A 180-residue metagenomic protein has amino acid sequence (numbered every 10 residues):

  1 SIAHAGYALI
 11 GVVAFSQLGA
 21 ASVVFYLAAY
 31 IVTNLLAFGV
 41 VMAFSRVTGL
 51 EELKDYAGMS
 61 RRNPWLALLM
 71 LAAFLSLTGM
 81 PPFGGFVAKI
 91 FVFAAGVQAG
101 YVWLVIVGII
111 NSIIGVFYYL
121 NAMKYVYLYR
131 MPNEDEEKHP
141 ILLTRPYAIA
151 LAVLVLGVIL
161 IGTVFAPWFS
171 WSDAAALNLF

Functional and structural regions predicted by a protein language model:
S1-Y127: Functional transmembrane alpha-helices
L53-K54, S60-W65, N121-F180: Cytoplasmic/organellar membrane-interface segments at the starts of transmembrane helices in multi-pass inner-membrane
